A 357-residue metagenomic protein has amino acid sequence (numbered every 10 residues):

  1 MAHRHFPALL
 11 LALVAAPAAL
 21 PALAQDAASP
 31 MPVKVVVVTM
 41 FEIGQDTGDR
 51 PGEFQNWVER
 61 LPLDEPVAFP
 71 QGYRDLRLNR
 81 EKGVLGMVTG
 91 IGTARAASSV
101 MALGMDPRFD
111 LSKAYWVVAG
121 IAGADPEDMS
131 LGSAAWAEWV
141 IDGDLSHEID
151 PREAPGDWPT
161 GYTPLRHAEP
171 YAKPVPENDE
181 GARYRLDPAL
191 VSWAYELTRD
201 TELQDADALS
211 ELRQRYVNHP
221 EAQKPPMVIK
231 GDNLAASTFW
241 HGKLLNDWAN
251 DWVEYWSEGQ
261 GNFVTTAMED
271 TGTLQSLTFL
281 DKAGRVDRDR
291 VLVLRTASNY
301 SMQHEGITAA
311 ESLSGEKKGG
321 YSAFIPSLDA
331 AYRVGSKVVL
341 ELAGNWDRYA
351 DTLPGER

Functional and structural regions predicted by a protein language model:
M1-L9: Bacterial N-terminal signal peptides that target proteins for export
A15-A19: N-terminal signal peptide c-region/cleavage motif recognized by signal peptidases
L20-A24: Sec/Tat signal peptide C-region and signal peptidase I cleavage site
Q25-R357: Accessory terminal and edge-of-domain segments that mediate assembly/interaction and cofactor placement around
